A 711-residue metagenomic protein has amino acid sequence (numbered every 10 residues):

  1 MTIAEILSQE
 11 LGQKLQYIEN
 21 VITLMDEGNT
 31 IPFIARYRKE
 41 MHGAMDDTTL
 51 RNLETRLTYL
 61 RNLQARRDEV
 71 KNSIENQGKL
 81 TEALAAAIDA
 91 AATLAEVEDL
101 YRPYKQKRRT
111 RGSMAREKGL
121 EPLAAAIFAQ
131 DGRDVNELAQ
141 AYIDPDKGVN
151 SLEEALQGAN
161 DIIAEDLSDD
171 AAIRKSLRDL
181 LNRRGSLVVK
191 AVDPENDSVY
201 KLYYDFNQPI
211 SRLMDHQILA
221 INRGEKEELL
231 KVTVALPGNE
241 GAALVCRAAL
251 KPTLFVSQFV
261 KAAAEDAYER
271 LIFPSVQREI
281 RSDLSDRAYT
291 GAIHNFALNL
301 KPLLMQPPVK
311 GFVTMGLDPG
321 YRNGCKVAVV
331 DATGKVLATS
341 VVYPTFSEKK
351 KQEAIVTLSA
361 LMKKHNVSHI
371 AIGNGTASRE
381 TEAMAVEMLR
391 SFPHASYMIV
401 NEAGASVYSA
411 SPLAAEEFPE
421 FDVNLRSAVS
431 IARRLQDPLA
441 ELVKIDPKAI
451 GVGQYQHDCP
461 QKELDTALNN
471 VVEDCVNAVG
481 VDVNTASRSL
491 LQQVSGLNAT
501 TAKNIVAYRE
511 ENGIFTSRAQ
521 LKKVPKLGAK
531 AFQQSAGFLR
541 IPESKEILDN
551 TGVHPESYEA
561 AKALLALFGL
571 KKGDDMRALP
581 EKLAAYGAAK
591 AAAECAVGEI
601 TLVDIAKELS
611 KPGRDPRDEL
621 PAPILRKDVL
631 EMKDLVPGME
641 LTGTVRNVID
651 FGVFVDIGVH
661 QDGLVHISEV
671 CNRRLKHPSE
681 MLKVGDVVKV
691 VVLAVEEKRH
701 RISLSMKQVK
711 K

Functional and structural regions predicted by a protein language model:
M1-E19, D26: Generic start-of-chain signal for non-secretory N-termini
I3, T55, R61-K79, D89 (+6 more regions): Long, highly charged, low-complexity intrinsically disordered interaction regions that mediate electrostatic DNA/RNA
K14-L15, E27-G28, L94, R108 (+20 more regions): Short flexible coil/turn linkers enriched for glycine and charged/polar residues that connect secondary-structure
Y37-K39, F128, P237, P319 (+11 more regions): Short, ordered loop/turn segments at secondary-structure junctions
T49-N52, Y59, L63-G316, G320-E420 (+1 more regions): Duplex nucleic acid-engaging cores and interfaces of nucleic-acid transaction enzymes
S73, A87, E98-L100, G224-P237 (+4 more regions): Structured, non-catalytic alpha/beta "coupling" segments that mediate domain-domain communication and provide generic
D179-S186, L317-Y321, G375-E380, V400-V407 (+5 more regions): A glycine-rich phosphate-binding loop feature that marks nucleotide/adenosyl-phosphate handling sites
I541-K545, D549-K711: Single-stranded RNA-binding regions, centering on S1/OB-family and related RNA-binding modules
